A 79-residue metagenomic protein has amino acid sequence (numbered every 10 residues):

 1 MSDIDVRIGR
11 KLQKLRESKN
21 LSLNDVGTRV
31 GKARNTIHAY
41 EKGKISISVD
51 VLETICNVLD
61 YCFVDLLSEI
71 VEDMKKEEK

Functional and structural regions predicted by a protein language model:
M1-R7, K75-K76: A detector for short, charged/polar N-terminal pre-domain segments
R10-R29, T54: Short basic helix-loop element that most often maps to the first helix and adjoining turn of HTH DNA-binding modules
L12, V26-G27, I37-Y40, L66: Conserved hydrophobic/aromatic packing and binding residues within compact polymer-binding modules
G31-I45: Recognition helix of helix-turn-helix/homeodomain-like DNA-binding domains that insert into the DNA major groove
D50-D65: DNA major-groove recognition helix of helix-turn-helix/homeodomain DNA-binding modules
D65-K79: Short, charged recognition helix plus adjacent turn of helix-turn-helix-like nucleic-acid-binding domains
